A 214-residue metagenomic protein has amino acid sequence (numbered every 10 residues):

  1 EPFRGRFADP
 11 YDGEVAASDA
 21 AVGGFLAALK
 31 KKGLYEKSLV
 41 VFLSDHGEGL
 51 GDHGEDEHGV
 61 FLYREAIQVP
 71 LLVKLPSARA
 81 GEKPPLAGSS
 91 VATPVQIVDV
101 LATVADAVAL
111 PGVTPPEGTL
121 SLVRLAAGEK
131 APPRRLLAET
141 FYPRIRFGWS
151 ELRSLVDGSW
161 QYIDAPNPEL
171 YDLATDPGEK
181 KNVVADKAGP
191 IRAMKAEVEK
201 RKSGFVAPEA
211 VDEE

Functional and structural regions predicted by a protein language model:
E1-E214: Catalytic domains that recognize anionic headgroups
